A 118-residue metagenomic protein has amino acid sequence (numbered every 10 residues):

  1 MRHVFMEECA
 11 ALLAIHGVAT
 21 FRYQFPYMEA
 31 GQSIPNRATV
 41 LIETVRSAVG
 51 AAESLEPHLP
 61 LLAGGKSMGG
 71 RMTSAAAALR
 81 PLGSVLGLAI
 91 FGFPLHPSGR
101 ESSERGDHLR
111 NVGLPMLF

Functional and structural regions predicted by a protein language model:
M1-L61, A75: Serine-hydrolase catalytic machinery in alpha/beta-hydrolase-like enzymes
R37-L41, R80, R105-L109: Short, hinge-like loop/turn segments at secondary-structure boundaries
L62-G65, F91: Short beta-strand immediately N-terminal to the catalytic nucleophile in serine-hydrolase-like folds
G65-T73: Gly/Ala-rich beta-loop-alpha elbow adjacent to hydrolase catalytic centers
M72-A76, G99: Hydrolases whose catalytic domains are alpha/beta-hydrolase-1, hotdog thioesterase, or metallo-beta-lactamase-like
G83-L95: A conserved short beta-strand
L95-H108: Active-site nucleophile elbow and catalytic-triad environment of alpha/beta-hydrolase enzymes
V112, F118: Short beta-strand/loop motif that positions the catalytic acidic residue of the alpha/beta-hydrolase fold
